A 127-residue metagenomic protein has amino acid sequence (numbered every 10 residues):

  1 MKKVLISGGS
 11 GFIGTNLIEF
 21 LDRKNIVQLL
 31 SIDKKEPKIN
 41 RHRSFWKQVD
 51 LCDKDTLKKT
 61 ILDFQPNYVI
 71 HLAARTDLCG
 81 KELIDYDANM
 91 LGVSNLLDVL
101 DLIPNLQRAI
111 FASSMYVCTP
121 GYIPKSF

Functional and structural regions predicted by a protein language model:
K2-K24: N-terminal Rossmann NAD(P)H-binding glycine-rich loop of SDR-like oxidoreductase domains
S7, I32, V69-A73, A109-M115: SDR active-site strand-loop-helix element
I26-K34: Conserved glycine-rich Rossmann-like NAD(P)H-binding loop of the short-chain dehydrogenase/reductase
H42-D53: Rossmann-fold cofactor-recognition segment
W46, D85-Y86, A109: A hydrophobic alpha-helix adjacent to the NAD(P)-binding/active-site core of NAD(P)-dependent oxidoreductases, strongly
L51-A88, L102, T119-G121: NAD(P)H-binding glycine-rich loop region in Rossmannoid oxidoreductase-like domains and their noncatalytic homologs
T56, L91, N95-D98: Conserved mid-core alpha-helix of short-chain dehydrogenase/reductase
N95-F127: Conserved Rossmann-fold NAD(P)-dependent oxidoreductase catalytic core, especially the SDR/UDP-sugar
